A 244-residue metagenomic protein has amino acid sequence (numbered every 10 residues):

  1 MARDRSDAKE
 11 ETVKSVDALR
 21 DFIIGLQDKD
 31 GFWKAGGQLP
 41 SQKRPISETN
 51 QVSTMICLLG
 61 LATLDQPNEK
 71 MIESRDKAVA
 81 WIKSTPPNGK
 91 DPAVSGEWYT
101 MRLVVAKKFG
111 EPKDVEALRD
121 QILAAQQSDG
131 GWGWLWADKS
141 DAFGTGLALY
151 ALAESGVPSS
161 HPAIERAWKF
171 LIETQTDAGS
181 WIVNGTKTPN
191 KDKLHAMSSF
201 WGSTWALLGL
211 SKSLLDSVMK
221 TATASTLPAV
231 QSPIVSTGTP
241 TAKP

Functional and structural regions predicted by a protein language model:
M1-D21, K29-R75, S84-D120, S128-K169 (+1 more regions): An alpha-helical repeat/solenoid feature that recognizes helix-turn-helix modules
A78: Glycine/proline-rich, flexible active-site/cofactor-binding loop segments that harbor closely spaced acidic
M219-P244: Compositionally biased, proline/threonine/alanine/serine-rich low-complexity intrinsically disordered stretches
